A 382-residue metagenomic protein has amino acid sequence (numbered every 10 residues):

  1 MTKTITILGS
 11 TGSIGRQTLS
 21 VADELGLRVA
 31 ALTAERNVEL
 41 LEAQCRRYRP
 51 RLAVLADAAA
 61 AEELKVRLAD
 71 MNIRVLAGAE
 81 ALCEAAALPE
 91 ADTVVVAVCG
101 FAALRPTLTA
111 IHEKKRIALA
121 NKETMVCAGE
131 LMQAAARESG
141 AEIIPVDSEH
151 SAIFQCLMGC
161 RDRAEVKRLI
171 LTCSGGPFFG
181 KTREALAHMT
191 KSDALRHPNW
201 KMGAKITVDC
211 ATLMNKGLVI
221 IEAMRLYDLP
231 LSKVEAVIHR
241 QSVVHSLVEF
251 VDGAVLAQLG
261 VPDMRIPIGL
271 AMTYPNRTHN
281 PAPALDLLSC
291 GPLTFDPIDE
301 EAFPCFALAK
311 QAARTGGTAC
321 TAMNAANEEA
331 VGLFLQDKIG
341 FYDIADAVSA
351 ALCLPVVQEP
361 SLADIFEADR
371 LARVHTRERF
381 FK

Functional and structural regions predicted by a protein language model:
M1-K382: Catalytic, metal-anchored helix/loop core of enzyme active sites in primary metabolism
